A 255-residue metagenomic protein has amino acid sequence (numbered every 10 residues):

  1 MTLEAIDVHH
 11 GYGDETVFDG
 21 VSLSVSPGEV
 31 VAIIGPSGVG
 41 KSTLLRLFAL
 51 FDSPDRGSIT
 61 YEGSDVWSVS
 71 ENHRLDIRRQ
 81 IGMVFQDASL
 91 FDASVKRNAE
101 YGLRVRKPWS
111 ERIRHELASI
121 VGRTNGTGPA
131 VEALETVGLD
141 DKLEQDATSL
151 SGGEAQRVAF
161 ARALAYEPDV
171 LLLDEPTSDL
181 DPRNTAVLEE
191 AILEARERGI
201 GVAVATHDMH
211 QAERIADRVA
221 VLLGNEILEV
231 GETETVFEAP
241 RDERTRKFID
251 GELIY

Functional and structural regions predicted by a protein language model:
A49: Helix-to-loop junction immediately C-terminal to a conserved catalytic motif
G57-S68, I77: Conserved ABC transporter NBD signature motif
K107, R112-K142: Conserved ABC ATPase "signature" region
V158, A163-L164: ABC ATPase C-loop
A165-D169: A short, proline-enriched helix->beta-strand linker immediately N-terminal to the Walker B motif in ABC-type P-loop
L171-D174: Catalytic Walker B motif of ABC-type/P-loop ATPase nucleotide-binding domains
A212-R214: A short, surface-exposed alpha-helical micro-motif characterized by mixed small hydrophobic and charged/polar residues
